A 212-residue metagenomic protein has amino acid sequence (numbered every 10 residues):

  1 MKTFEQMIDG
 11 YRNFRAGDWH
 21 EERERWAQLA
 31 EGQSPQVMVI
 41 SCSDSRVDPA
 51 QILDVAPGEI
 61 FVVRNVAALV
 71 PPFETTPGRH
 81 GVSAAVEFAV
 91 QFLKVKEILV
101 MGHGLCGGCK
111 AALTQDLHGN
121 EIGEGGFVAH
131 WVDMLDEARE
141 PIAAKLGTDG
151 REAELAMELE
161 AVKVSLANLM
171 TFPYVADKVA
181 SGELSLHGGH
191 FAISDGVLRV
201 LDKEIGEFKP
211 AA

Functional and structural regions predicted by a protein language model:
M1-P35, A68-K96, G107-A212: Divalent-metal-activated hydrolytic enzyme cores
A30-P49: N-terminal low-complexity or amphipathic/hydrophobic leaders
G32, S45, L53-A56, R79-V82 (+1 more regions): Generic structural signal for well-ordered secondary structure
I40-C42, R64, M101-H103, H187-A192: Short beta-strand segments
S45-L69: Catalytic core of membrane glycerolipid acyltransferases/transacylases, capturing the structured, soluble-facing
